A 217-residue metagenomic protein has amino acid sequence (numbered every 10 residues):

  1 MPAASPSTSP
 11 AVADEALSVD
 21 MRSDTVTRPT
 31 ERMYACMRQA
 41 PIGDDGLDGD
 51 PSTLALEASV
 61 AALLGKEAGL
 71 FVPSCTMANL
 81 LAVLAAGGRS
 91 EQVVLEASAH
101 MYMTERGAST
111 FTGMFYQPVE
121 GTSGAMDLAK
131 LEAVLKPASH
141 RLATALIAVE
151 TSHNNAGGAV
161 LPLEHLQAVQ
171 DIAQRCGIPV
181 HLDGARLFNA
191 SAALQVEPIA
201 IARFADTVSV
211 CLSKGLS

Functional and structural regions predicted by a protein language model:
P2-S217: Conserved PLP-enzyme active-site core in the AAT-like
